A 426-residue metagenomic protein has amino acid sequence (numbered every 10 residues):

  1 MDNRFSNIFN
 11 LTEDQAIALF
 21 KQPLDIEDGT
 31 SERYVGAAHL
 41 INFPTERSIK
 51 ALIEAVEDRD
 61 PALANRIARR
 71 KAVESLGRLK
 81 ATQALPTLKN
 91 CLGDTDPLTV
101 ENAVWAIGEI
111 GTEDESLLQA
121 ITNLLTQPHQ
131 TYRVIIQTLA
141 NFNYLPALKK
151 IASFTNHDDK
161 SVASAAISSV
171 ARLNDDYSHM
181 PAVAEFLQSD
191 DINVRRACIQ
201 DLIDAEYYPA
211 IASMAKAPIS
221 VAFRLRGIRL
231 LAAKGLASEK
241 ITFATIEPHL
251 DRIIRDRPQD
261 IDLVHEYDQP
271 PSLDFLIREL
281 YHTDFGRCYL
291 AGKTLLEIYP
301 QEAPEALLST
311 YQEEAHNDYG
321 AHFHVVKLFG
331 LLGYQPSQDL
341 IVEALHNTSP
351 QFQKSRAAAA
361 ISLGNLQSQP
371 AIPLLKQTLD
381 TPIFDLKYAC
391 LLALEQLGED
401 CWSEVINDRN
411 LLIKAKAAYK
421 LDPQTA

Functional and structural regions predicted by a protein language model:
N10-L24, F43-D60, A81-G93, T112-L125 (+11 more regions): Amphipathic alpha-helical scaffolding segments comprising HEAT/armadillo-like alpha-solenoid repeats
E27-G29, D60-N65, T95-P97, Q127-T131 (+9 more regions): Short inter-helical turns and helix N-cap capping residues of alpha-solenoid HEAT/ARM repeat scaffolds
S31-N42, I67-S75, N102-W105, L290-K293 (+1 more regions): Non-membrane alpha-helical segments in proteins
E32-R33, N65-R69, V100, Y132 (+9 more regions): Residue-level detector of extended alpha-helical repeat arrays and alpha-solenoid scaffolds
G36, A72, A103, I135 (+9 more regions): Conserved hydrophobic register position within alpha-solenoid helical repeats
Q200, R229-L230, D274-E313, N317 (+1 more regions): Non-catalytic interaction/regulatory modules that flank or connect domains
Y319-I361, P373: Alpha-helical adaptor scaffolds
